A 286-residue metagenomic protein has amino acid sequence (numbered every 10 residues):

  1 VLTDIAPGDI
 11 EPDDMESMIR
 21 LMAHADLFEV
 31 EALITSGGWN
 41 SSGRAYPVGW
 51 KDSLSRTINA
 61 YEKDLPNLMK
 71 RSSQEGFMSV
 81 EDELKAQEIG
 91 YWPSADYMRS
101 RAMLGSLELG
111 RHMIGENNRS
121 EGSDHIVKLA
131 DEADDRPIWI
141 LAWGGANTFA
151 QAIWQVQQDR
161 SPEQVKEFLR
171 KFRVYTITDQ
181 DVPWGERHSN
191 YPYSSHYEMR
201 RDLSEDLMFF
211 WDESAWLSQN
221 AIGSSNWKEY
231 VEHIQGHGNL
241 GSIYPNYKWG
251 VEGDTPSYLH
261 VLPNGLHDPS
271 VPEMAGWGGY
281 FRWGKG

Functional and structural regions predicted by a protein language model:
V1-G286: N-terminal acidic, glycine/proline-rich low-complexity segments
